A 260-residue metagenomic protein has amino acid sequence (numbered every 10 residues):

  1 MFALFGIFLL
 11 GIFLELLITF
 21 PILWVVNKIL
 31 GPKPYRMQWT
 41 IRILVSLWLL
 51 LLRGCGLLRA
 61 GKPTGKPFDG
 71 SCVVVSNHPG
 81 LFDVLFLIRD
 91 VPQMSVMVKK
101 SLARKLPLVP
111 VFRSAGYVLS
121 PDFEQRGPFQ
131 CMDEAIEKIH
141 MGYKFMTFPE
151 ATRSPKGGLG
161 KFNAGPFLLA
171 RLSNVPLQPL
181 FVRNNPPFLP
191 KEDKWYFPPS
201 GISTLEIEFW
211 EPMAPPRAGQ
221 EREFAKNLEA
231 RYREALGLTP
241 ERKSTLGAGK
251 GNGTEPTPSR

Functional and structural regions predicted by a protein language model:
M1-G61, P110-V111: A transmembrane-helix-recognition feature enriched in membrane-embedded lipid enzymes and envelope glyco-/phospholipid
A3-F8, L44-V98: Conserved H-X4-D acyltransferase segment
L23-T40, C72-Q125: Catalytic core of membrane glycerolipid acyltransferases/transacylases, capturing the structured, soluble-facing
L49, L87, V109, A135-I136 (+1 more regions): Short amphipathic alpha-helical segments and helix-helix/interface helices
T64-L81, P107, Q130-D133, I139 (+1 more regions): Alpha-helical membrane-embedding segments and immediately adjacent membrane-interface amphipathic helices
P67-D69, A103-R104, E124-P128, M213-G219: A short acidic, often aromatic-flanked loop/helix-cap motif at beta-alpha or helix-coil junctions that lines enzyme
F129-R260: Non-catalytic C-terminal accessory region of glycerolipid acyltransferases and related lyso-lipid remodeling enzymes
